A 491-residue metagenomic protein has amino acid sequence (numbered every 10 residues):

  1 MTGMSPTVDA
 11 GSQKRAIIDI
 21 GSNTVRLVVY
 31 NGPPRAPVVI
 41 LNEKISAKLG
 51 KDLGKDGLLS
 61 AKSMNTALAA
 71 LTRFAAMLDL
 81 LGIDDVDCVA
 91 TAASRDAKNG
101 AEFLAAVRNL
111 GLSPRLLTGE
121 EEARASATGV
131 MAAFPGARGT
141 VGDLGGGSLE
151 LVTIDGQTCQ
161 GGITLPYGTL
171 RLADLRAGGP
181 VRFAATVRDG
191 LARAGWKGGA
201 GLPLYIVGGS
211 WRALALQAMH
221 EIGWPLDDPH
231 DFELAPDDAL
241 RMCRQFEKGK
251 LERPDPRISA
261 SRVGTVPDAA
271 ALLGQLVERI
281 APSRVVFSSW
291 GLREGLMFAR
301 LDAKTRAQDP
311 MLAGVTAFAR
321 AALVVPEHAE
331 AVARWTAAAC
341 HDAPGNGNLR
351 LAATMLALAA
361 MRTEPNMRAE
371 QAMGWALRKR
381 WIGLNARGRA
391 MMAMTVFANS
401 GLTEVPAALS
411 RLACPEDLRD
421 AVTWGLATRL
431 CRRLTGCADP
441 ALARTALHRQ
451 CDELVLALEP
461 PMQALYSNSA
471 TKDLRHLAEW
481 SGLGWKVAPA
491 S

Functional and structural regions predicted by a protein language model:
M1-K14, S491: Short, low-complexity, intrinsically disordered N-terminal peptides in bacterial proteins
D9-V38: N-terminal basic/disordered segments at the start of proteins
R15, V29-G32, K48, D52-A76 (+8 more regions): Helical "lid/coupling" subdomains associated with nucleotide-phosphate turnover
D19-T24, G142-S148, V207-S210, S289: A short acidic Gly-Thr/Ser loop motif
I83-C88: Conserved beta-strand/loop subsegment of P-loop NTPase cores
A90-R95: Short, charge-patterned binding micro-sites
S283, S481-S491: A short amphipathic beta-strand at an alpha->beta junction
K472-L483: C-terminal structured domains
